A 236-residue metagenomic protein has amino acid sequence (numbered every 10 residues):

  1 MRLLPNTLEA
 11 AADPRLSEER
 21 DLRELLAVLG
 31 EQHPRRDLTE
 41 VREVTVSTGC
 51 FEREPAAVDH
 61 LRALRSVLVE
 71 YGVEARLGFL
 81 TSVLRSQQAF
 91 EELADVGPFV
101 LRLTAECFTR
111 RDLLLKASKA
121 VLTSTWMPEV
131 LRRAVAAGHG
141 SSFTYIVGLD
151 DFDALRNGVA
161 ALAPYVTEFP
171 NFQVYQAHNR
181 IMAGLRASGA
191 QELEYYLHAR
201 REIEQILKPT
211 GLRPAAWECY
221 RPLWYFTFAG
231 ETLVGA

Functional and structural regions predicted by a protein language model:
R2-A89, P98-M127, S142-T144, F169-Q173: Core AdoMet radical
S17, E52-R53, P128, A136 (+2 more regions): Alpha-helix capping and helix-coil boundary motifs
L61-G72, A94, L131-A136, E204 (+1 more regions): Surface-exposed amphipathic alpha-helices with a cationic face
R65, F90-L93, P128-L131, V159 (+1 more regions): Short amphipathic alpha-helical segments and helix-helix/interface helices
R76, L80-T81, V130-A154: Conserved strand-turn element in the central/C-terminal portion of the radical SAM core barrel that lines
S86-D95, V147-Y165: Catalytic cores of alpha/beta
C107-R111, L149-D151, Q176-H178: Feature marks short, surface-exposed loop/turn motifs that line or immediately flank catalytic pockets and channel
V135-A137, D153-A236: Auxiliary Fe-S-binding modules of radical SAM enzymes
